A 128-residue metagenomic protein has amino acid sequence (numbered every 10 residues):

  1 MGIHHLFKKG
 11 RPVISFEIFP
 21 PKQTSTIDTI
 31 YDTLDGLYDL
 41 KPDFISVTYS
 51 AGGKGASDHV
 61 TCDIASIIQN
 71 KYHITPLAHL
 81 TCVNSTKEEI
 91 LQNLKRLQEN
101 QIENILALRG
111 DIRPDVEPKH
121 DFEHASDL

Functional and structural regions predicted by a protein language model:
M1-F16: N-terminal amphipathic alpha-helix/helix-capping segment at the start of soluble metabolic enzymes
K9-V13, K41-F44, Y72-P76, Q101-E103: Short, well-ordered coil/turn segments that N-cap beta-strands
I14-P20, I45-V47, P76-L80, I105-A107: Hydrophobic faces of well-ordered beta-strands that scaffold small-molecule active sites in alpha/beta enzyme cores
P21, D43-C62, D111-H120: Glycine-rich, proline-tolerant flexible connector loops at the mouths of alpha/beta enzymes
S25-T29, C82-R96, D127: Glycine-rich anion/phosphate-binding loops
D32-T48: Catalytic domains of carbohydrate-active enzymes, especially glycoside hydrolases
G55-H79, E123-L128: Alpha-helix-loop-beta-strand connector modules within alpha/beta enzyme cores
N104-L128: Conserved anion-binding
